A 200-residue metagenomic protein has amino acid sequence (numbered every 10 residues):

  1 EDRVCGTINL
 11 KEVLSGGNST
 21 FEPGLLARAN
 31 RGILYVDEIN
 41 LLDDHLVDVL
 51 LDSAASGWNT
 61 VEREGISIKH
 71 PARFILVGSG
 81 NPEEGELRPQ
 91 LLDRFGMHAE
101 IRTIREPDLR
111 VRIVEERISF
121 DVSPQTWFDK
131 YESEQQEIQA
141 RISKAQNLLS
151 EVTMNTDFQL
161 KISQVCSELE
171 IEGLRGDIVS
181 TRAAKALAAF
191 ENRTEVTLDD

Functional and structural regions predicted by a protein language model:
E1-R105: Conserved ASCE/P-loop NTPase catalytic core
L92-R94, A140-K144, T181-K185: Short acidic (Asp/Glu) and glycine-rich catalytic loops that position anionic groups and cofactors
R105-S133: Conserved phosphate-handling catalytic cores of large alpha/beta enzymes
F128-Q139, E191-D200: Conserved C-terminal helix/linker of AAA+ ATPases
Q139-T156: An acidic intrinsically disordered interaction segment
E151, D157, Q164-D200: C-terminal helical "lid" subdomain and adjoining coupling/linker elements of P-loop NTPases
